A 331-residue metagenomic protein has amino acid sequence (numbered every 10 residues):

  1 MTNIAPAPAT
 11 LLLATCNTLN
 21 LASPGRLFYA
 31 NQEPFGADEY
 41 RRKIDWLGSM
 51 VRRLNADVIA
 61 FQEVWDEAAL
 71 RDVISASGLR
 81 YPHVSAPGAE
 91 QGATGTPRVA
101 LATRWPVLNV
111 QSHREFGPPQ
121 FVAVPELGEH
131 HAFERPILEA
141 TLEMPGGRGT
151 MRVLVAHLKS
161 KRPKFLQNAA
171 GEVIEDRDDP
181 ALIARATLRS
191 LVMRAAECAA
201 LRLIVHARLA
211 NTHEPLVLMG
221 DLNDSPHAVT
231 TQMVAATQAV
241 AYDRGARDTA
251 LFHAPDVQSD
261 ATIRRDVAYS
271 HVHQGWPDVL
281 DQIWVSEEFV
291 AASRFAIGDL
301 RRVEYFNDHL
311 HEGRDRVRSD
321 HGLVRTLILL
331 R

Functional and structural regions predicted by a protein language model:
M1-A5, L108-H113, E126, H131-F133 (+3 more regions): Metal-dependent phosphoester-hydrolase catalytic domains
M1-Y81, S85-V99, I174-D178, H213 (+2 more regions): N-terminal, active-site-proximal structural segment of metallo-dependent hydrolase catalytic domains
C16, Q62, A156, M219-D221: Active-site flanking residues adjacent to catalytic metal/cofactor-binding acidic residues
L21-R26, R162-K164, A292-S293: Short, solvent-exposed loop/turn elements at domain surfaces
K43, L47, D66-A69, R194-E197 (+2 more regions): Stable alpha-helical elements in mature extracytoplasmic
V64-P163: Structured beta-strand-rich core segments of catalytic domains in phosphoester-bond hydrolases
G149, V155-A186: Active-site His/acidic residue clusters
A184-T212: A long, amphipathic alpha-helix that forms part of the scaffold/cap immediately adjacent to metal-dependent active
